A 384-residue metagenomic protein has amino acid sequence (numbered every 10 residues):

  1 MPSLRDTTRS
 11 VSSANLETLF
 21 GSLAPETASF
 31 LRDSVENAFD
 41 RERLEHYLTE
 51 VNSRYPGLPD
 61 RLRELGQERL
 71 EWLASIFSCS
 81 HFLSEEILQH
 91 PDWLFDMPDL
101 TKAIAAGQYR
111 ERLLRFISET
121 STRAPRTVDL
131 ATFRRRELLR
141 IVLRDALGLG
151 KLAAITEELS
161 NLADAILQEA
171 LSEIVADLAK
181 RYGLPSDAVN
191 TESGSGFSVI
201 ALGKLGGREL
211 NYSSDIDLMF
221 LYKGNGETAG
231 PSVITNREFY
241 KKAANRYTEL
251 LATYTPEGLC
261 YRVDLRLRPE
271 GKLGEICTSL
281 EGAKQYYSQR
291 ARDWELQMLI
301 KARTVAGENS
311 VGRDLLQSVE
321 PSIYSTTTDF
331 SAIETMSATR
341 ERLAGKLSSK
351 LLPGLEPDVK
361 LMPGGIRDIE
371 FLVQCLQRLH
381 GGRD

Functional and structural regions predicted by a protein language model:
M1-D384: A nucleotide- and high-energy phosphate-metabolite-utilizing enzyme signature
